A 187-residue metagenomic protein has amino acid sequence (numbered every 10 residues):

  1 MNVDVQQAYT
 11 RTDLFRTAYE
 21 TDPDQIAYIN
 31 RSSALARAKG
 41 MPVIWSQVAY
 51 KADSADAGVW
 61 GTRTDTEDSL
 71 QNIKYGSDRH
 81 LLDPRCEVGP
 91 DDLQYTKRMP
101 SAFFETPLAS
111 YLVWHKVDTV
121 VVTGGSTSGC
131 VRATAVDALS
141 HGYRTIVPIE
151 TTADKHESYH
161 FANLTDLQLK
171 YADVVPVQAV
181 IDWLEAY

Functional and structural regions predicted by a protein language model:
M1-G89, L184-Y187: Active-site acidic carboxylates
A34-K39, T64-Y187: Active-site-adjacent betaalpha module
